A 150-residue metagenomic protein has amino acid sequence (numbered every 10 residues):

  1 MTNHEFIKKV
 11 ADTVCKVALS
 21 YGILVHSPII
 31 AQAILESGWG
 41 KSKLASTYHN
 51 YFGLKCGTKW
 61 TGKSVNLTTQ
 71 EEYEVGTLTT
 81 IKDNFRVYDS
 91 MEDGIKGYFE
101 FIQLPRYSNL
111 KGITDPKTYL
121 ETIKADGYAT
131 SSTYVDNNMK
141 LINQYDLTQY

Functional and structural regions predicted by a protein language model:
M1-Y150: Catalytic cores of secreted/periplasmic lytic hydrolases that degrade extracellular macromolecules
